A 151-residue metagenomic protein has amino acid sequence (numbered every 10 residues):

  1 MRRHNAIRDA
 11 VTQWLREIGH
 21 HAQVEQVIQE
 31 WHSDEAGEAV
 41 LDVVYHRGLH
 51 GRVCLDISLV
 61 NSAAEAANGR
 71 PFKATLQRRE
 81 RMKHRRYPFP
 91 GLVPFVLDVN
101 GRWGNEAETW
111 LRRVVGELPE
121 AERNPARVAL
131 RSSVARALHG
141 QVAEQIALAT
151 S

Functional and structural regions predicted by a protein language model:
M1-L15: A short, highly charged nucleic-acid-interacting micro-segment common to nuclease and nuclease-linked defense proteins
T12-Q13, E17, Q26-A39, G48-V53 (+1 more regions): Non-catalytic C-terminal interaction segments of nucleic acid-processing enzymes
H20: Short phosphate-binding/catalytic loops that engage adenosine nucleotides
